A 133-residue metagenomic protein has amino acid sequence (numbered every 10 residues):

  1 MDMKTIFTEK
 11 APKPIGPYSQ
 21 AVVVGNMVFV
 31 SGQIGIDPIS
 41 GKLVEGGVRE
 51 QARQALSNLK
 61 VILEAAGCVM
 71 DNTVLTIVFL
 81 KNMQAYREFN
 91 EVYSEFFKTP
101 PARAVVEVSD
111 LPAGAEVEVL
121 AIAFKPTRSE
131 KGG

Functional and structural regions predicted by a protein language model:
D2-G133: Short, polar/acidic, helix-capping and beta-turn segments at strand->helix junctions that line the mouths
